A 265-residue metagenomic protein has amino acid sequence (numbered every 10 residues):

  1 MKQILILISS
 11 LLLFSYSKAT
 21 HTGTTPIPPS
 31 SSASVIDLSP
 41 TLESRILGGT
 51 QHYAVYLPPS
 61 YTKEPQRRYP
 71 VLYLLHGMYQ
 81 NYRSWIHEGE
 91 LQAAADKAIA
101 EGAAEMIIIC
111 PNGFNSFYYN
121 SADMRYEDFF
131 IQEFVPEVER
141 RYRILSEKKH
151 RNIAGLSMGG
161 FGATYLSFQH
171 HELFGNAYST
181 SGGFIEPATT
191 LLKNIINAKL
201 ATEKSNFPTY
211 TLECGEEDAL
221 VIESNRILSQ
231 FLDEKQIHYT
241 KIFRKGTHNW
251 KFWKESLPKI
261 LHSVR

Functional and structural regions predicted by a protein language model:
I4-L12: Sec-dependent N-terminal signal peptides
A19-R265: Non-catalytic cap/lid and distal C-terminal segments of serine-dependent acyl enzymes
